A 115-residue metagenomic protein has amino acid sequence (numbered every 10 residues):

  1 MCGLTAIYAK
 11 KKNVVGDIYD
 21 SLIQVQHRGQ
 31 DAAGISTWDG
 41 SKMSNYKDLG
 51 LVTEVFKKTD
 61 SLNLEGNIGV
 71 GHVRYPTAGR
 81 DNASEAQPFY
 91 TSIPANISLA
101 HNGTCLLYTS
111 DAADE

Functional and structural regions predicted by a protein language model:
M1-T104: N-terminal glutamine amidotransferase
Y8, D114-E115: Short stretches within intrinsically disordered, low-complexity N-terminal or propeptide regions
Y108-A113: Conserved small/polar residues in nucleotide/adenosyl-binding loops
